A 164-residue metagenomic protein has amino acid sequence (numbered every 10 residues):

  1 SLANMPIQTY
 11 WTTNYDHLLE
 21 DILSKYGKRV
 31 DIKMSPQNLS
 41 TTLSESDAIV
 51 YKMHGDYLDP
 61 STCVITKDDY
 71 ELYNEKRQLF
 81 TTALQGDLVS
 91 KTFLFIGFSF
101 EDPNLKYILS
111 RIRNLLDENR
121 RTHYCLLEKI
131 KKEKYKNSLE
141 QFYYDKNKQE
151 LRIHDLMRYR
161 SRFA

Functional and structural regions predicted by a protein language model:
S1-D31, P60-V64: Metabolite-binding pocket within alpha/beta catalytic cores that recognizes anionic/polar moieties
L2-M5, Y26-R29, N38-D47, P60 (+1 more regions): SIR2/sirtuin-family catalytic core signature
Y10-T13, K52, F95, C125: A structural signal for short, well-ordered beta-strand segments and their strand-loop junctions that often border
Y10-W11, T42-E45, K76: Short, well-structured alpha-helical patches and their helix-loop capping segments that border functional surfaces
Y15, G55, F98: Active-site metal-binding loops of divalent metal-dependent hydrolases
D16, E20, D47-V50, T81: Hydrophobic, well-ordered secondary-structure segments
P36, K67-A83, I108: Active-site glycine-rich loop that binds ribose-phosphate moieties when present
A48-D68, L72-Y73: A charged nuclease-like catalytic/ligand-binding cleft shared by nucleic-acid processing domains
